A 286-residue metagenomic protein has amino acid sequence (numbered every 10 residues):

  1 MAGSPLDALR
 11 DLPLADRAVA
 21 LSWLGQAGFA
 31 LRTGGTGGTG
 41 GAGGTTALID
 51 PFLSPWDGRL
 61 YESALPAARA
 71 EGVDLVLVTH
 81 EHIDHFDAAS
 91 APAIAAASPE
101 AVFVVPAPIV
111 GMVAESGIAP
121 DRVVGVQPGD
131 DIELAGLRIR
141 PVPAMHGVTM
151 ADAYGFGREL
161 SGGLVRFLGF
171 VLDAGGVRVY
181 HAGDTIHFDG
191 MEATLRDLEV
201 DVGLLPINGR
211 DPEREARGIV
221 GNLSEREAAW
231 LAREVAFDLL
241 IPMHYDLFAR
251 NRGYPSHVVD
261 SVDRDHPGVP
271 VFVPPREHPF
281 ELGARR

Functional and structural regions predicted by a protein language model:
A2-D16, P106-V177, S261-R285: Metallo-beta-lactamase
P5-L9, L14, A30-A96, V148-G157 (+2 more regions): Pre-active-site segment of Zn-dependent metallo-hydrolases
A20-W23, T46-D50, R138-A144, R178-D184 (+1 more regions): Active-site-proximal beta-strand elements of phosphoester/diester hydrolases
L31, D50, H80, D87 (+5 more regions): Divalent metal-coordination and catalytic microenvironments
T45-A47, D74-L75, V102, L137 (+3 more regions): Structural motif
P55-W56, H82-F86, V110-V113, D130-E133 (+5 more regions): Active-site environment of divalent metal-dependent phosphoester hydrolases
D87-A97, M112-I118, R250-D260: Metal-dependent catalytic neighborhoods of phosphoester/phosphodiester hydrolases
V102-V104, P108, I186-R276: Cap/insert and terminal regions of metallo-dependent hydrolase folds
